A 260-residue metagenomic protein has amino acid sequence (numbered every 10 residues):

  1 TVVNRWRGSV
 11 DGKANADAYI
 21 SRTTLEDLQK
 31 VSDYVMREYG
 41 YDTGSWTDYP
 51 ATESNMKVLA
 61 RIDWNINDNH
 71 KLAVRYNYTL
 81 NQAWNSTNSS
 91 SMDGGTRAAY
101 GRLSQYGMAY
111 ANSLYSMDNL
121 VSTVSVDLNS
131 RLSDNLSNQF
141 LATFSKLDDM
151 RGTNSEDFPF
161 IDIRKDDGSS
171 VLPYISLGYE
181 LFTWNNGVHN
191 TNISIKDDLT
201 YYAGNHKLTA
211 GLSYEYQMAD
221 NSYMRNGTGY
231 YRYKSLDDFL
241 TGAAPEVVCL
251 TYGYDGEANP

Functional and structural regions predicted by a protein language model:
V2-S54: Surface-exposed beta-strand-turn/loop segments characteristic of Gram-negative outer-membrane beta-barrels
R37, A51-V58, N65-P260: Replace "related TpsB outer-membrane translocases also match" with "some related outer-membrane beta-barrels such as
